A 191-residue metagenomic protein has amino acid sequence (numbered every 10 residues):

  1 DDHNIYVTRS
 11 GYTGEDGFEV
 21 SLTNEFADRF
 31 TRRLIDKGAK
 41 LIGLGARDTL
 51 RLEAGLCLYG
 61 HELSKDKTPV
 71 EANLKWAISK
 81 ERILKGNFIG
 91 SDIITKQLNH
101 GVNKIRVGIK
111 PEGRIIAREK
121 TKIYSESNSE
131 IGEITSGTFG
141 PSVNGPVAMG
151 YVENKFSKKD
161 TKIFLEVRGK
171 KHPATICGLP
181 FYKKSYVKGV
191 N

Functional and structural regions predicted by a protein language model:
D1-N191: Conserved, structured C-terminal
